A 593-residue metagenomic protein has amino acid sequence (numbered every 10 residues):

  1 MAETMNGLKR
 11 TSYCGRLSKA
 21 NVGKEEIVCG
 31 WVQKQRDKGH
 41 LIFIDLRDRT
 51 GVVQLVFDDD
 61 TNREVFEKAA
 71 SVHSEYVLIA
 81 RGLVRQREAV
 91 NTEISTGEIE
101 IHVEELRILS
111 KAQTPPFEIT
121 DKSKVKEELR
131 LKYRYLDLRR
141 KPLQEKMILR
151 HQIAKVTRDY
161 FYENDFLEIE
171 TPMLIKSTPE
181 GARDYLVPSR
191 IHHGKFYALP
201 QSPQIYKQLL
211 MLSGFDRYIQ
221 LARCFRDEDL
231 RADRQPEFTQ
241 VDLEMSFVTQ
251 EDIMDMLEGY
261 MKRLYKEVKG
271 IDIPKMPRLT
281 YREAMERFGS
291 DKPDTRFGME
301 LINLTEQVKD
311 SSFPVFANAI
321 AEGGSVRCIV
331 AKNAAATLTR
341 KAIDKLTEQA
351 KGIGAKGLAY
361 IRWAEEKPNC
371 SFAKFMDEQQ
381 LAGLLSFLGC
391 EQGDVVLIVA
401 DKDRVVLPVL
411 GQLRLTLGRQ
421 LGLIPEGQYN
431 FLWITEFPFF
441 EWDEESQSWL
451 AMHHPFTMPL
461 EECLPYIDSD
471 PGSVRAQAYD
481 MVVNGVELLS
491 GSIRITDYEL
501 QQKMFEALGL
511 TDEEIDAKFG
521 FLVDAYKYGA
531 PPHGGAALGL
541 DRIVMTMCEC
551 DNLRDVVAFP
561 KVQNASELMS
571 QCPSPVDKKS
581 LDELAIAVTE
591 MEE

Functional and structural regions predicted by a protein language model:
M1-E593: Class II aminoacyl-tRNA synthetase catalytic cores and aaRS-like
